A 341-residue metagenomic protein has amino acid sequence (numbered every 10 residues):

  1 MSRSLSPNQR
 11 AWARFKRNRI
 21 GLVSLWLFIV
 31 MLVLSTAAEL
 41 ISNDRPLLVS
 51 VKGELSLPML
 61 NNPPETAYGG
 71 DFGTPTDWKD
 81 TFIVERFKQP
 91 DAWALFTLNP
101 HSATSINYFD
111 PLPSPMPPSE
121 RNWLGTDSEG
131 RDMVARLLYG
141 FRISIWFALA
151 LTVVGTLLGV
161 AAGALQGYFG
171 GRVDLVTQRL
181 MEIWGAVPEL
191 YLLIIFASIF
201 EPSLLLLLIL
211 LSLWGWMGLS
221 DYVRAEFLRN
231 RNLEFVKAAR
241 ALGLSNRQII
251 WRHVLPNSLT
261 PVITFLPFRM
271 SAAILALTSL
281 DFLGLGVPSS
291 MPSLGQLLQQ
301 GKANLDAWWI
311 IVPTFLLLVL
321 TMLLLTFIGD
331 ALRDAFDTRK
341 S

Functional and structural regions predicted by a protein language model:
M1-T156, V160, A164-L165, S290 (+3 more regions): Gly/Trp-centered helix-boundary motif
T126-S341: Alpha-helical transmembrane segments of integral membrane proteins, especially multi-pass inner/plasma-membrane
